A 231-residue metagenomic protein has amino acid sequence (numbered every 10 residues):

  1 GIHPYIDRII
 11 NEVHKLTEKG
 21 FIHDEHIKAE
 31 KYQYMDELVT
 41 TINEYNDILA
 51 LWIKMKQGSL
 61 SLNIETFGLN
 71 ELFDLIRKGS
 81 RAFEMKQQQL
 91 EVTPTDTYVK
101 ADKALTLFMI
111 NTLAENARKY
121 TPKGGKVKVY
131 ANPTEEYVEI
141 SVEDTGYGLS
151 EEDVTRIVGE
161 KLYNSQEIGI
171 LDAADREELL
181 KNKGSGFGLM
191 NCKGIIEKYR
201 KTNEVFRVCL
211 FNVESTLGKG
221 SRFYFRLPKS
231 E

Functional and structural regions predicted by a protein language model:
Y34-Y45: Short alpha-helical segment of the dimerization/phosphotransfer core of two-component systems
Q57-L62, P94, Y98-A101: Conserved micro-motifs of the catalytic ATP-binding
L69, G148-G159: Short helix N-cap motif at coil->helix boundaries in the Bergerat
A82-V92: Short conserved segments within the C-terminal catalytic ATPase subdomain
A117-R118: Short helix-loop "hinge" at the ATP-lid/N-box region of the Bergerat-fold HATPase_c
G124-E136: Short beta-strand/loop element within the Bergerat-fold HATPase_c
D144: Acidic ATP/Mg2+-coordinating residue in the GHKL
R176-L179, E197-E214: Glycine-rich ATP-binding loops of the HATPase_c
